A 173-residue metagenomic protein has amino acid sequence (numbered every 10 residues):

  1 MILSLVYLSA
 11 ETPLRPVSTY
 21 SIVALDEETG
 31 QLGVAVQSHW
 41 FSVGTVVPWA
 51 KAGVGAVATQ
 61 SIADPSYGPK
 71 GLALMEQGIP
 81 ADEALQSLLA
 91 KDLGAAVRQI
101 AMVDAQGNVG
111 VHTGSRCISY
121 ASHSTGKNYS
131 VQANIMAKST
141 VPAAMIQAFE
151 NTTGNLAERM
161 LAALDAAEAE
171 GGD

Functional and structural regions predicted by a protein language model:
M1-V6: Bacterial N-terminal signal peptides
E11-D173: Alpha/propeptide regions of enzymes that mature by internal proteolysis
